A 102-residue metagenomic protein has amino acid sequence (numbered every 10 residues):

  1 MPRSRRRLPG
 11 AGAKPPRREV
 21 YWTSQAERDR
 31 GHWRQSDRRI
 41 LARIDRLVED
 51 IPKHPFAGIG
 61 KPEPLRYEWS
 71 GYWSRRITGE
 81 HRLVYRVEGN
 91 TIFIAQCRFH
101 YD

Functional and structural regions predicted by a protein language model:
M1-E19, E27-A42, R46, I59 (+3 more regions): Enriched for short, Lys/Arg-rich terminal
K53-F56, S70: Generic structural signal for secondary-structure transition and capping sites
